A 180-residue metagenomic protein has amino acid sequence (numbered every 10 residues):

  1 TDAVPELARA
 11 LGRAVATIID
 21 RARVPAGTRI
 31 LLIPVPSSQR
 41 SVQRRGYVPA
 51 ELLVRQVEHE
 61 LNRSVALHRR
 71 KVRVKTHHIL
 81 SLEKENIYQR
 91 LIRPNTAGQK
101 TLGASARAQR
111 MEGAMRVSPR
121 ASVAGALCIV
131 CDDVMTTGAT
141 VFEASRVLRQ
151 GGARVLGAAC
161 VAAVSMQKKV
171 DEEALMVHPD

Functional and structural regions predicted by a protein language model:
T1-L31, S38-R63, R69-V74, H78-L127 (+1 more regions): Active-site-facing substrate-recognition patch
I33, A158: Residue-level signal for inorganic ion chemistry
V35-S37, D132: Short glycine-centered, acidic/aromatic-flanked micro-motifs in structured strand/loop junctions that mark active-site
L52, E143-V147: Active-site signature of alpha/beta-hydrolase-fold catalytic machinery across serine- and Asp/Cys-nucleophile hydrolases
V130-A144: A phosphate-binding catalytic loop at a beta-strand-loop-alpha-helix junction that coordinates phosphoryl groups
D133, C160-A163: Cofactor-binding loop segments of dinucleotide-utilizing enzymes, especially the Rossmann-like FAD- and NAD(P)+-binding
A153-R154: Short phosphate-binding/catalytic loops that engage adenosine nucleotides
